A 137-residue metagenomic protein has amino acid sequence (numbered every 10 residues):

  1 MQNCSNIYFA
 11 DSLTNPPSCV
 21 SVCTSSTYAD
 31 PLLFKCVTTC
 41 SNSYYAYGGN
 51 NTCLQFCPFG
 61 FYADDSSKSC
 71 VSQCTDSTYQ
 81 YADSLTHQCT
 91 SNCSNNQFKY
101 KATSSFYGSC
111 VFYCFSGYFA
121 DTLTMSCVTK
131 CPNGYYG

Functional and structural regions predicted by a protein language model:
M1-S5, S94-N96, G108, F112 (+1 more regions): Cys/His-coordinated Zn2+-binding motifs and related Cys/His-dense segments, i.e., zinc fingers/knuckles in modular
C4, C23, C57, C114: Eukaryotic intrinsically disordered and solvent-exposed regulatory patches
N6-P16, S25-F34, N42-N50, F61-K68 (+4 more regions): Extracellular, cysteine-rich, disulfide-stabilized repeat modules with beta-strand cores
S12-L13, L54, Q73, V128: Generic N-terminal simple sequence motifs
